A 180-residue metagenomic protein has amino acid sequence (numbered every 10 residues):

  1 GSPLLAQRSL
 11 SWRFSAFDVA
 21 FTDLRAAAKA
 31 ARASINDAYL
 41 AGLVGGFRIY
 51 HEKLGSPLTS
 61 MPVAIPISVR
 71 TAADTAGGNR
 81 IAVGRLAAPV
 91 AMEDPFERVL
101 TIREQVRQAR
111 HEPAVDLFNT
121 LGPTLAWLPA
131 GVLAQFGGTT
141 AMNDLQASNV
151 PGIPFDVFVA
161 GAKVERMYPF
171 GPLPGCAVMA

Functional and structural regions predicted by a protein language model:
G1-C176: Soluble acyl-CoA-dependent acyltransferase catalytic core bearing the H(X)4D motif
M179-A180: Short, surface-exposed beta-strand/loop micro-motifs that present aromatic residues
